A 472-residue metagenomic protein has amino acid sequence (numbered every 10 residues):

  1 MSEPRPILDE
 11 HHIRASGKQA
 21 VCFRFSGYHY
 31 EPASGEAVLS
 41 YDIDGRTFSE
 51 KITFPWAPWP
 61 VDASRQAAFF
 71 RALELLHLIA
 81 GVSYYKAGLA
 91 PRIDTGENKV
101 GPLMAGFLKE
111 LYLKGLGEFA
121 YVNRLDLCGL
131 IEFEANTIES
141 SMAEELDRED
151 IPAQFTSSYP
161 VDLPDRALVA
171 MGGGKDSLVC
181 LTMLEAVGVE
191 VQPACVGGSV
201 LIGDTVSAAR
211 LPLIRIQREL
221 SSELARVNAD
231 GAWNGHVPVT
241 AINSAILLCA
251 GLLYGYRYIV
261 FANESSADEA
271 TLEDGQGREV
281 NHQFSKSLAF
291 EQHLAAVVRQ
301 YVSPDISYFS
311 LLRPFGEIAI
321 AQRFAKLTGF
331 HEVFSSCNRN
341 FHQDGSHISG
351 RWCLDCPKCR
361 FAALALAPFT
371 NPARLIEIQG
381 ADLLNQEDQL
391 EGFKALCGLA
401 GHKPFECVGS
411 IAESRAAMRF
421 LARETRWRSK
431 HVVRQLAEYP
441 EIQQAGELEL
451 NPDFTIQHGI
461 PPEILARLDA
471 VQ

Functional and structural regions predicted by a protein language model:
M1-R166, M183-E223, A232-W233, G255: RNA-binding accessory domains that recognize and position tRNA/RNA substrates
S2-R46, P304, L311, A325-Q472: ATP/NTP-dependent adenylation/nucleotidyl-transfer catalytic domains that generate, transfer, or process NMP-activated
S83-T95, G251-I259, L366-E377, A422-R428: Short helix-capping/linker segments at secondary-structure and domain boundaries
M171-G172: Class I SAM-dependent methyltransferase "Motif I" SAM/SAH-binding loop
D176: Hydrophobic/small residue at the entry helix of a nucleotide-binding pocket
C180: Contiguous, non-catalytic segments that form substrate-binding/exosite surfaces or channel walls
M183-L184, C249-L253, C353: A general structural signal for short secondary-structure junctions and capping/turn motifs
A194-E332, S336, I348: ATP-dependent adenylate-handling ligase core
